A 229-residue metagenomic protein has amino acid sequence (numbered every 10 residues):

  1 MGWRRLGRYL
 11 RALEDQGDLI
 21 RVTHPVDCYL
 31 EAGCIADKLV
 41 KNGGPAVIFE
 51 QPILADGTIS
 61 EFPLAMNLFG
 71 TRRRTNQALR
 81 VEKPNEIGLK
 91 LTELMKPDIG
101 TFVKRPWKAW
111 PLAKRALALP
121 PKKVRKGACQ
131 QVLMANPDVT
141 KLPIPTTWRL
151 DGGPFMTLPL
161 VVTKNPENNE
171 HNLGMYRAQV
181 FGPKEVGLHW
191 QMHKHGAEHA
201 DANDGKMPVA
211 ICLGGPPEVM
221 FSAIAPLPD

Functional and structural regions predicted by a protein language model:
M1-D229: Extended, highly charged
